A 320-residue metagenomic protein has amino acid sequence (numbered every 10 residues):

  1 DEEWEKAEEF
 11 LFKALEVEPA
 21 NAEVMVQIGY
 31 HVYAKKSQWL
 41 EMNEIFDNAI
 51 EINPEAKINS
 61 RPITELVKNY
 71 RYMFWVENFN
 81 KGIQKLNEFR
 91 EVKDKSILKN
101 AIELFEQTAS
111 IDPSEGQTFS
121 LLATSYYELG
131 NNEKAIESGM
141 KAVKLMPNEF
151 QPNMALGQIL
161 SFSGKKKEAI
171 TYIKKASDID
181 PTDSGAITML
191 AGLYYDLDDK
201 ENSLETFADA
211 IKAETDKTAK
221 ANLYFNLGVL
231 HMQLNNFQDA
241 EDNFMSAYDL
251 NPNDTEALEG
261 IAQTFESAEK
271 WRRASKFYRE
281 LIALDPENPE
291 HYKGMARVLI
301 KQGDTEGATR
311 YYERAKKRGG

Functional and structural regions predicted by a protein language model:
D1, A22-Y30, N59-R90, G116-Q117 (+4 more regions): Amphipathic alpha-helical repeat scaffolds of TPR domains
V17, I52, I111, L145 (+5 more regions): Structural marker of alpha-solenoid helical repeat scaffolds
N21, A56, E115, E149 (+4 more regions): Residue-level recognition of tetratricopeptide repeat
Q27, N80, L121, E128 (+5 more regions): Canonical tetratricopeptide repeat
Y30-H31, I83, R90, T124 (+5 more regions): Residue-level recognition of tetratricopeptide repeat
A34-K35, N87-E88, E128, F162-S163 (+7 more regions): Register position in tetratricopeptide repeats
